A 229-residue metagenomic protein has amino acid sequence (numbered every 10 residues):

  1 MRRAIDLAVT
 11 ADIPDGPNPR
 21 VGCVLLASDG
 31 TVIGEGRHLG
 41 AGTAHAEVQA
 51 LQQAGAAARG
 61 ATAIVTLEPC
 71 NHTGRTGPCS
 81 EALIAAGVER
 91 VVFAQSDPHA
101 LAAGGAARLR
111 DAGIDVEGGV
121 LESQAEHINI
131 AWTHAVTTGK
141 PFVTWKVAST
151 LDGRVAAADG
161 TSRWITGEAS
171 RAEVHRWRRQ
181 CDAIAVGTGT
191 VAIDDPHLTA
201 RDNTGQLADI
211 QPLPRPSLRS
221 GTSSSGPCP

Functional and structural regions predicted by a protein language model:
M1-G16, A135: Short, basic/aromatic recognition patches
R3, Q124-I128, A169-A172: Short, conserved clusters of charged catalytic residues that mark active-site and nucleotide-handling motifs
A4, G22, C70, L109 (+3 more regions): Residue-level signal for inorganic ion chemistry
I13-D15, G42-T43, A106, V120-A148 (+1 more regions): Proteins enriched for Cys/Gly/acidic motifs involved in redox and nucleic-acid/cofactor modification
R20-V21, I33, V143-W145: Short loop/turn microsegments at loop-to-beta-strand junctions
V24-Q124: Zn2+-dependent cytidine deaminase-like catalytic core
E89-R90, D115, F142, Q211-L213: Residues at the starts of beta-strands that form the adenosine-phosphate
A131-T137, T144-P229: Active-site ligand-binding patch in enzyme domains
